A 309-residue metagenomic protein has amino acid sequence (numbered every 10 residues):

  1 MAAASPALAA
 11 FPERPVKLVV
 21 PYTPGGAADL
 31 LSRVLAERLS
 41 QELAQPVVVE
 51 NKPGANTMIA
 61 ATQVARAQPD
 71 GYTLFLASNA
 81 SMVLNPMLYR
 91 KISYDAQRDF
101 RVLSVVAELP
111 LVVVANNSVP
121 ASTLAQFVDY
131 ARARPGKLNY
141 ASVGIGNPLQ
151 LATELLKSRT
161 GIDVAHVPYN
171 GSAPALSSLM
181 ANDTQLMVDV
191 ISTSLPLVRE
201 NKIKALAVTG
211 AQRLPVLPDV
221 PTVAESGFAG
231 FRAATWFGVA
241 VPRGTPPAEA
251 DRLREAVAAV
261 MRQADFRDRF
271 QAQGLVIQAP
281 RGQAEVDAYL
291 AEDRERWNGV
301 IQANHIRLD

Functional and structural regions predicted by a protein language model:
M1-A2: N-terminal export leaders
S5-R98, K137-N139, G161-V190, L197 (+2 more regions): N-terminal (or domain-start) structured segment
E13, S40-A44, T160-G161, E225-T235 (+1 more regions): A short C-terminal helix-loop "cap" of Rossmann-like NAD(P)-dependent dehydrogenase/epimerase domains
E13-P15, P247-D309: An extracytoplasmic/periplasmic, membrane-proximal ligand-sensing/linker region
A27, L31, L35, A60 (+13 more regions): Stable alpha-helical elements in mature extracytoplasmic
R66-Y72, N79, M87-P174, V223 (+1 more regions): Hinge/capping helix and adjacent helix->loop/strand transition within the periplasmic-binding protein
S81-K91, Q150, K157-R159, L186-V220: A ligand-binding cleft/hinge motif common to bilobed small-molecule-binding domains
E108, S194-R262, E292-E295: C-terminal lobe and pocket-closing loops of periplasmic/extracytoplasmic Venus-flytrap solute-binding proteins
